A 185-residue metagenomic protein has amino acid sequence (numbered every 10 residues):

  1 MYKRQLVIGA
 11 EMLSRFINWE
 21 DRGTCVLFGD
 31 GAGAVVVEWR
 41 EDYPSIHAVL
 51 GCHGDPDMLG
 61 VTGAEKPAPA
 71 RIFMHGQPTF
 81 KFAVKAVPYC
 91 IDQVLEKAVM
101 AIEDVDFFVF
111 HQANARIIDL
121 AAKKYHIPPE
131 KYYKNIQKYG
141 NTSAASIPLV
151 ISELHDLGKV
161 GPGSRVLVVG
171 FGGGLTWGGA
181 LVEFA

Functional and structural regions predicted by a protein language model:
M1-Q5: Conserved small/polar residues in nucleotide/adenosyl-binding loops
L6-E11, V37-E38, V168-G172: Short beta-strand segments
V7-C25, V49-A68, A113-K123, A144-L149: Active-site-adjacent elements of ketosynthase-type condensing enzymes
W19-K85, Y89-D92, F171, F184-A185: Condensing-enzyme catalytic core mediating Claisen C-C bond formation in acyl metabolism
A86-K97, L120, K124, V150: Phosphate/ATP-binding catalytic cores across multiple sugar-kinase/actin-like superfamilies, primarily ASKHA
Y89-D106, L154-K159: Phosphate/pyrophosphate-binding loops at sites that engage ATP/ADP/AMP, CoA/4′-phosphopantetheine, polyphosphate
D106-A185: Claisen-condensing/thiolase-fold acyl-transfer catalytic domains that form or cleave C-C bonds in fatty acid
